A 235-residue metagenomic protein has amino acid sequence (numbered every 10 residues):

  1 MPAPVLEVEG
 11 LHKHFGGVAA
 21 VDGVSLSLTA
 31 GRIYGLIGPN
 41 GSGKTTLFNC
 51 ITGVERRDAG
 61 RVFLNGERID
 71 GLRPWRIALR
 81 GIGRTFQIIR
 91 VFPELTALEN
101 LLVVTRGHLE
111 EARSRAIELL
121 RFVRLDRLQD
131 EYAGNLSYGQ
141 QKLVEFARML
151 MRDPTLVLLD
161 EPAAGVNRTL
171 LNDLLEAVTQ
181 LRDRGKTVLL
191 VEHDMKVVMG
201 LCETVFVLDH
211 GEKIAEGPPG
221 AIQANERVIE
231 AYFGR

Functional and structural regions predicted by a protein language model:
P2-R235: Glycine-rich phosphate-binding loops of nucleotide-dependent enzymes
